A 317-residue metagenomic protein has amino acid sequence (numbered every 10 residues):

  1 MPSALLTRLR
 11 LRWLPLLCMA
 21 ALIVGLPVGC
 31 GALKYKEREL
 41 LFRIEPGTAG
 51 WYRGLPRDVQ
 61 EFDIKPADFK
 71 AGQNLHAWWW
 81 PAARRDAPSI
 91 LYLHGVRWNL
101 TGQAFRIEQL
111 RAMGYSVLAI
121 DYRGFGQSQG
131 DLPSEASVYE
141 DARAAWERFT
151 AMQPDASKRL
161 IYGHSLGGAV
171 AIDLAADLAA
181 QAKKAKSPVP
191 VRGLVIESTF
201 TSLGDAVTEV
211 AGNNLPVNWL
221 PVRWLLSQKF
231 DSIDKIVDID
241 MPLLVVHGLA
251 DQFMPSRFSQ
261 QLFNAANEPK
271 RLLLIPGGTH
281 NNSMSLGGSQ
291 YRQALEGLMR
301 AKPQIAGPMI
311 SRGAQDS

Functional and structural regions predicted by a protein language model:
G25-P66: An N-terminal hydrophobic leader/cap segment in hydrolases
F69-M152: Membrane-embedded segments
R106, M241, P255-N264: Short alpha-helix in the alpha/beta-hydrolase fold that links the catalytic acid
Q153-S165: Alpha/beta-hydrolase fold nucleophile elbow
D173-K235, I239-M241, S285: Hydrolase active-site cap/lid region
D238-D240, V245-H247, D251: Short beta-strand/loop motif that positions the catalytic acidic residue of the alpha/beta-hydrolase fold
A250-M254, N281-N282: Acidic catalytic loop of the alpha/beta-hydrolase fold
Q260-N282: Catalytic histidine neighborhood in serine/cysteine hydrolases with alpha/beta-hydrolase-type architecture
